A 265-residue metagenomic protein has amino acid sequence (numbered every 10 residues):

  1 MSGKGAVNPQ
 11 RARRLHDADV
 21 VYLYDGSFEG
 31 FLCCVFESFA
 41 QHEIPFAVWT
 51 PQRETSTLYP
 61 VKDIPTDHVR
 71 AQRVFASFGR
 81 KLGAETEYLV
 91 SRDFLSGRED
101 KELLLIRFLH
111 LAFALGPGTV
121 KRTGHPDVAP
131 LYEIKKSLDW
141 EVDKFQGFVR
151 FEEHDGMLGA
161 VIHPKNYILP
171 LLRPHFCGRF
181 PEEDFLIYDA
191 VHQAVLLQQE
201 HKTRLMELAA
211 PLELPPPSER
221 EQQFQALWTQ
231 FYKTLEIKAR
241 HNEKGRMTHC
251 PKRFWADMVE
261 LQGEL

Functional and structural regions predicted by a protein language model:
S2-D67: N-terminal ordered "arm"
V20-S27, K62, P126, M157-I168 (+1 more regions): Conserved aromatic-histidine-acidic binding/catalytic patches
G30-Q41, R107-A114, P174-G178, A226-K233: Short, hydrophobic/amphipathic alpha-helical patches that form generic packing surfaces within helical domains
W49-K144: Charged, alpha-helical interface segments at or near domain boundaries
I64-V74, K202-P215: Acidic, Ser/Thr-rich peripheral helices and adjacent loops at domain boundaries
L89-D93, A190-V191, R240-M247: Short coil/turn segments at secondary-structure boundaries
P117-L208: Internal, well-folded beta-alpha domain core
E182-D184, V195-K202, L212-L265: Long, compositionally biased intrinsically disordered terminal regions
